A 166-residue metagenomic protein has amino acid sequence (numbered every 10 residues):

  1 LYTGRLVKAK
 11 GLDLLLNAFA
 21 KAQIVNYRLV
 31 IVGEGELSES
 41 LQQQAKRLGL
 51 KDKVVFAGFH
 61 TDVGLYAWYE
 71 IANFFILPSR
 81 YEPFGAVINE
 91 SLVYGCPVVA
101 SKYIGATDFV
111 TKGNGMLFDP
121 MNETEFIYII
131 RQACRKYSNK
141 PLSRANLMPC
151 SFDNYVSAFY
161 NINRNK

Functional and structural regions predicted by a protein language model:
L1-F56, V63: A conserved nucleotide-sugar
F59-H60, A67-A72: Short alpha-helical donor nucleotide-sugar binding micro-motif in glycosyltransferases
Y66, F84, N89-V93, T107-D108: Short alpha-helical segment that forms part of, or immediately flanks, the ligand-binding pocket in carbohydrate-active
F75-I76: A short hydrophobic beta-strand element within the catalytic core of glycosyltransferases that build diverse glycans
R80: Aromatic "clamp/platform" in nucleotide-sugar-dependent glycosyltransferases that forms part of the donor/acceptor
P97-A100: Short hydrophobic beta-strand element within catalytic cores of glycosyltransferases and related nucleotide-activated
K112, M116-E123, R131-Y137: Conserved acidic donor-binding segment of nucleotide-sugar-dependent glycosyltransferases
S138-N165: A charged, aromatic-enriched C-terminal amphipathic alpha-helix characteristic of glycosyltransferases across folds
